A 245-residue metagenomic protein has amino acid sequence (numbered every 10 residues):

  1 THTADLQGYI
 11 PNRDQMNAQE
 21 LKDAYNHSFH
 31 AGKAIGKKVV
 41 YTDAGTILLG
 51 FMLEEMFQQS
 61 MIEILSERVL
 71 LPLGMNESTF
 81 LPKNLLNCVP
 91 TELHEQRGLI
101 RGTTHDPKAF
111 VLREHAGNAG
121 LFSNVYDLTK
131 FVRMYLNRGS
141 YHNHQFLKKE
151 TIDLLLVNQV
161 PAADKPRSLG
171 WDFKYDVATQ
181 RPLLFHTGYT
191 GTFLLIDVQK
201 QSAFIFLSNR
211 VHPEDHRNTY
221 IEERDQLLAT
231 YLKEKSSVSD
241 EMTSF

Functional and structural regions predicted by a protein language model:
T1, T187-G188, L207-N209: Active-site-proximal beta-strand/loop segments in catalytic clefts of secreted hydrolases
T1-L184: Short, surface-exposed loop or secondary-structure junction motifs that flank catalytic or metal-binding residues
N137, Y141, T151, L156-Q159 (+3 more regions): Short, gly/Ser/Thr-rich active-site loops of penicillin-recognizing serine hydrolases
D176-A178, T190-T192, R210-H212: Short Gly/Pro-enriched loop/turn and capping motifs at secondary-structure junctions
L183, T190-A203: Short, surface-exposed beta-strand/loop micro-motifs that present aromatic residues
H186-Y189, E222-E223: Short intrinsically disordered coil segments
Q201-R210, E214: Short, well-ordered beta-strand elements
